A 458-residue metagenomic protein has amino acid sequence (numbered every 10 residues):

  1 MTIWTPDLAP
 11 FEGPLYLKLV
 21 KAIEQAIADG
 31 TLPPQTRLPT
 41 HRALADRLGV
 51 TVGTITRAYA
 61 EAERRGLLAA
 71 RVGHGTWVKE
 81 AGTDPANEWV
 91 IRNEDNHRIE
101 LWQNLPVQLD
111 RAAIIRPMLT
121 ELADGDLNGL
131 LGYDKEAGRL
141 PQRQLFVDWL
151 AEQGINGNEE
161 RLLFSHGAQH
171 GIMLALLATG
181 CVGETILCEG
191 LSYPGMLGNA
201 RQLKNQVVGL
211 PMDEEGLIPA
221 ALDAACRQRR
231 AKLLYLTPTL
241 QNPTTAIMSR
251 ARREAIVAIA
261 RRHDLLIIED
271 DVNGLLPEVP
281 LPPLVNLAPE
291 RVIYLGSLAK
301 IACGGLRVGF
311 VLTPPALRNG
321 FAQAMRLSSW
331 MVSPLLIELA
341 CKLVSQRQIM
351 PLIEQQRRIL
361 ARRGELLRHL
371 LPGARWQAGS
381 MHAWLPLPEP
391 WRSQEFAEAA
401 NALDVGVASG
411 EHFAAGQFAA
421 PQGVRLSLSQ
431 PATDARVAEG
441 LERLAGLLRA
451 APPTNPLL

Functional and structural regions predicted by a protein language model:
M1-L122, N128-D134, Q142, R326-S333 (+7 more regions): N-terminal basic, amphipathic alpha-helical segments
A69-A70, G157, V407-A408: Short beta-strand "wing" residues that participate in macromolecule-binding interfaces
G73, A288-G320, L335: Active-site PLP attachment segment
L130-H263, G274-I293, A451, N455-P456: Conserved core of the PLP fold type I
C188, G209, I267-E269, A340 (+1 more regions): Hydrophobic residues in well-ordered beta-strands that form the structural core
A316-G320, E338-Q355: Amphipathic alpha-helix from the class-I
R357-R368, A374-L387, F396-A399: Conserved glycine-rich beta-strand-loop-beta hairpin in the small C-terminal domain of fold type I
